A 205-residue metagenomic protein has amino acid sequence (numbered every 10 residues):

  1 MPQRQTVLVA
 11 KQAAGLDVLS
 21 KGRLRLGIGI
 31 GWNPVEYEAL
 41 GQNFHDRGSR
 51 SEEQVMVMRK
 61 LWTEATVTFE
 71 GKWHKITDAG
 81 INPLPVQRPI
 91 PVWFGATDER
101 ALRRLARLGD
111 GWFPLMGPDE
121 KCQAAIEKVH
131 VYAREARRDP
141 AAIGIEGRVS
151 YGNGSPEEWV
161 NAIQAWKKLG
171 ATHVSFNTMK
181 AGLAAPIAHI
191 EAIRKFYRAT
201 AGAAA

Functional and structural regions predicted by a protein language model:
M1-A205: Active-site-adjacent structural elements that line small-molecule/cofactor binding pockets in enzymes
